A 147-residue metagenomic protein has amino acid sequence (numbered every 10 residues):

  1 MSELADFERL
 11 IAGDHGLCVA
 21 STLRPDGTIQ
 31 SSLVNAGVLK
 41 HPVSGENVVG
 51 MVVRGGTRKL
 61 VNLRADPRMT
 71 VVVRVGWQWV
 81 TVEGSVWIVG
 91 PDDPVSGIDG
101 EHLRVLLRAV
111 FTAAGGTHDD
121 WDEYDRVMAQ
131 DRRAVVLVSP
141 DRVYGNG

Functional and structural regions predicted by a protein language model:
M1-V19: Short, basic/aromatic recognition patches
S2-D6, V53, D119: Charged, amphipathic alpha-helical segments
E3-F7, K59, L106: Hydrophobic alpha-helical segments typical of transmembrane helices and their membrane-interface/capping positions
L10-I11, L63, V110, V138: A generic structural signal for nonpolar/aromatic side chains embedded in well-ordered alpha-helices
G13-D14, A65-D66, Q130-R132: Structured helix-beta-strand junction loops
H15-G55, V61-L63, M69-V73, T81-S85: Short beta-strand segments
Q78-G147: Charged, gly/pro-rich active-site loop segments
